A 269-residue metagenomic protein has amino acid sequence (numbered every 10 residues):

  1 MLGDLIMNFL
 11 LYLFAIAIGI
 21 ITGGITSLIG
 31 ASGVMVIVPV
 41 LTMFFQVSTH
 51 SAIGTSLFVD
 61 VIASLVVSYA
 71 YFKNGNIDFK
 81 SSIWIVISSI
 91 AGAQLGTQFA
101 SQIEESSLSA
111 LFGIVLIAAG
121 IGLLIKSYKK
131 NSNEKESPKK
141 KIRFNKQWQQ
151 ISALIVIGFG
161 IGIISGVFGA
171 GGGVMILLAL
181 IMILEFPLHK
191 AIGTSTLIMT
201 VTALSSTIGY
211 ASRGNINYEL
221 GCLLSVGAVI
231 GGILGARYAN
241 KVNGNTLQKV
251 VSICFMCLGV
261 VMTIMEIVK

Functional and structural regions predicted by a protein language model:
M1-G24, V38, M43-F44, A70-I163 (+2 more regions): Juxtamembrane transmembrane-helix boundary motif
I6-L11, F58-V66, N145-K146, A170-A179: Hydrophobic, membrane-facing alpha-helical anchors
I25-V34, S165-G172: Short helix-coil transition sites and intra-membrane helix breaks within transmembrane domains of multi-pass
I37-S51, S165, M175-K190: Interfacial segments of multi-pass membrane proteins
G54, S82, I192-G193, S252: Conserved glycine-rich helix-kink/hinge and helix-boundary motifs of the Major Facilitator Superfamily
S56-D60, S195-M199, L220-S225: Short hydrophobic/aromatic, small-residue-rich stretches within specific transmembrane helices of secondary active
F58-V66, A91-G92, F99, I198-S205: Membrane-embedded alpha-helical segments of transport systems, primarily multispan ion/solute transporters
